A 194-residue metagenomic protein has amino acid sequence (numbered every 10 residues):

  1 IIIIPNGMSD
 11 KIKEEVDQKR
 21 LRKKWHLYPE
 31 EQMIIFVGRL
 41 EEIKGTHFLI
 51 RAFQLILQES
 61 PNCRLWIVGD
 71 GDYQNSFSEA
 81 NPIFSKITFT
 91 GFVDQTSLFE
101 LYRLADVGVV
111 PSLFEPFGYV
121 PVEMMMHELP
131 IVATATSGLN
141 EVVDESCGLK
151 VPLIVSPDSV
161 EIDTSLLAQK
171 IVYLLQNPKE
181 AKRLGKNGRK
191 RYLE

Functional and structural regions predicted by a protein language model:
G7: Carbohydrate-associated surface elements
E14-L27: A short helix/loop element that forms part of the nucleotide-sugar donor recognition site in Leloir-type
Q32-L55, N75, S165: A conserved mid-protein helix/loop that constitutes part of the nucleotide-sugar donor-binding site
F77-T96: Nucleotide-activated donor-binding/catalytic signature segment of Leloir-type glycosyltransferases, i.e., the conserved
F92-V93, E100-A105: Short alpha-helical donor nucleotide-sugar binding micro-motif in glycosyltransferases
L113: Aromatic "clamp/platform" in nucleotide-sugar-dependent glycosyltransferases that forms part of the donor/acceptor
N140-Y173, K179-E180: Change "using UDP/GDP/dTDP sugars" to "using nucleotide sugars
Y173, E180-E194: A short, well-ordered alpha-helix in the C-terminal region of glycosyltransferases
